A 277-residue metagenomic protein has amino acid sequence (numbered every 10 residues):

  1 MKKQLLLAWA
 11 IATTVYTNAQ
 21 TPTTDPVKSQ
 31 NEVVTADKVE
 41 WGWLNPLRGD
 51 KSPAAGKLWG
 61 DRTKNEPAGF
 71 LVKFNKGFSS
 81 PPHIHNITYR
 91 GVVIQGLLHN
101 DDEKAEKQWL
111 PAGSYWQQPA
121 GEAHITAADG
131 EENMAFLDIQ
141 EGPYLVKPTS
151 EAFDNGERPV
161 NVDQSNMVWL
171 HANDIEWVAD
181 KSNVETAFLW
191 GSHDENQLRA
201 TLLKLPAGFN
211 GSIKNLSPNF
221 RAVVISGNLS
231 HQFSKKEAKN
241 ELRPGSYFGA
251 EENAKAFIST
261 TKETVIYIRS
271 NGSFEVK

Functional and structural regions predicted by a protein language model:
K2-A8: Sec-dependent signal peptide recognition, specifically the positively charged N-region followed immediately by
W9-N18: Hydrophobic h-region of N-terminal signal peptides that target proteins for export in Gram-negative bacteria
Q20-N65, K147-Q197: A short, N-terminal "cap"/entry segment at the start of jelly-roll beta-barrel domains of the cupin/DSBH fold
F70-L71, G91-I94, Y115-W116, F136 (+4 more regions): Short, structured motif recognition centered on aromatic/hydrophobic residues
N75-F78, H85-E103, P206-F209, I213-K235: Glycine- and acidic-residue-biased ligand/ion/polar-headgroup-sensing regions
G91-E157: Hydrophobic, ordered structural segments
E103-G121, F233-N253: Short acidic-glycine-tyrosine-enriched beta hairpin
A120-P143, P218, R243, E252-V276: Ligand-binding loop in jelly-roll beta-barrel domains
